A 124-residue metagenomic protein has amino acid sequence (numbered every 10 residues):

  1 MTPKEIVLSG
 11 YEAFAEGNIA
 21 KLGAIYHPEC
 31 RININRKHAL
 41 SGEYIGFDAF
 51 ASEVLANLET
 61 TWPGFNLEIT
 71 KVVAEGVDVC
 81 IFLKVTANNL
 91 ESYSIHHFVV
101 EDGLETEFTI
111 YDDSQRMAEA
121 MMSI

Functional and structural regions predicted by a protein language model:
M1-N18, I25: Short, aromatic-enriched amphipathic alpha-helices that serve as compact interaction elements
M1-T2, M122-I124: Basic/polar N-terminal segments that are highly enriched at the extreme N-terminus, encompassing both cleavable
L22-I25, A74-D78, F98-T106: Short, solvent-exposed coil/turn segments at beta-strand boundaries
H27-V72: A solvent-exposed, acidic/Ser-Thr-rich amphipathic alpha-helical stretch
N66-L67, L90-H96: Short, surface-exposed coil-to-beta transition loops
I81-N88: Short beta-strand segments that buttress and anchor functional surface loops
I95-M121: Short beta-strand edge/turn micro-motifs at domain boundaries
